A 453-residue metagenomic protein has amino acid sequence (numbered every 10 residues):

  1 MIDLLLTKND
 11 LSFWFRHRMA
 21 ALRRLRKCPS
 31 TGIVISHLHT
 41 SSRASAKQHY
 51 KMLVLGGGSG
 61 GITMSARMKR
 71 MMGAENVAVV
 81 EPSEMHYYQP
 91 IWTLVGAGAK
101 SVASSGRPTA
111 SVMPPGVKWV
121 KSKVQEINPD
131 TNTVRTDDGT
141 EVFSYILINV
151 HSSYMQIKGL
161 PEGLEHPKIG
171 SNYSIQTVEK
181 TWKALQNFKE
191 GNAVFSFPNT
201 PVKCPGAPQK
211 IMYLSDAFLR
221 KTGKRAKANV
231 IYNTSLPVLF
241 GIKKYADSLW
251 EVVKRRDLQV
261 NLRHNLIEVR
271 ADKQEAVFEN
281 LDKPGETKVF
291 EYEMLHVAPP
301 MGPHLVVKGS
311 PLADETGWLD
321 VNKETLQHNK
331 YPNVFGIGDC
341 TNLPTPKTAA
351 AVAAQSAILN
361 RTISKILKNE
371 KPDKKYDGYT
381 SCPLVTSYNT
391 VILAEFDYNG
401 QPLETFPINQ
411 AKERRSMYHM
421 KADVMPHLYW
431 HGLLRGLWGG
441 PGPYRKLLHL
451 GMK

Functional and structural regions predicted by a protein language model:
L5, W14-H49, V117-K210, L214-G223 (+2 more regions): FAD-binding core/adjacent interface of flavoenzyme oxidoreductases
A44-K118, N199-K243: Beta1-alpha1 glycine-rich phosphate/pyrophosphate-binding loop at the start of Rossmann-like nucleotide-binding domains
A74, P115-I127, T131-V134, R220-T316 (+1 more regions): A Rossmann-like FAD-binding core segment of flavoenzymes
M155-Q156, G163-K189, E291-A354, S364: FAD-site-proximal beta/loop scaffold in flavoenzymes
A217, V352-G378: Internal hydrophobic alpha-helix adjacent to the cofactor/substrate pocket in enzyme cavities
K375-I392: Flavin (FAD/FMN) cofactor-binding core of flavoprotein oxidoreductases
L393-K453: C-terminal auxiliary extensions adjacent to catalytic cores
